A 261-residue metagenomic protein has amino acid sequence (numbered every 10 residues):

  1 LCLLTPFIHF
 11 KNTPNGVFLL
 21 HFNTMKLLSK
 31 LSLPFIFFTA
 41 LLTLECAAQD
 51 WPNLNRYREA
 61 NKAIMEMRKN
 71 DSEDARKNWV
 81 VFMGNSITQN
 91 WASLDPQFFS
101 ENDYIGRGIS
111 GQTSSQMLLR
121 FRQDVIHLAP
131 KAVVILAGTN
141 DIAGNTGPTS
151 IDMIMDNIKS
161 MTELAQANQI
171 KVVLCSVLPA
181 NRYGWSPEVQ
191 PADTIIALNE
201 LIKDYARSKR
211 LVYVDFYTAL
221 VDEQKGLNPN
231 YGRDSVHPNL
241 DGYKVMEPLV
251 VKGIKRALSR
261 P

Functional and structural regions predicted by a protein language model:
P6, N12-F18: N-terminal amphipathic/hydrophobic targeting modules at extreme N-termini, encompassing cleavable Sec/SRP-type signal
F7-I8, D124: Hydrophobic residues within membrane-embedded alpha helices
T24-P34: Bacterial N-terminal signal peptides that target proteins for export
P34-T43: Bacterial N-terminal signal peptides
A47-A132: Serine-esterase "nucleophile elbow" of acetyl-processing enzymes
P96-D103, L118-P261: Alpha-helical cap/lid subdomain in secreted, periplasmic, or secretory-pathway luminal O-acyl-processing enzymes
